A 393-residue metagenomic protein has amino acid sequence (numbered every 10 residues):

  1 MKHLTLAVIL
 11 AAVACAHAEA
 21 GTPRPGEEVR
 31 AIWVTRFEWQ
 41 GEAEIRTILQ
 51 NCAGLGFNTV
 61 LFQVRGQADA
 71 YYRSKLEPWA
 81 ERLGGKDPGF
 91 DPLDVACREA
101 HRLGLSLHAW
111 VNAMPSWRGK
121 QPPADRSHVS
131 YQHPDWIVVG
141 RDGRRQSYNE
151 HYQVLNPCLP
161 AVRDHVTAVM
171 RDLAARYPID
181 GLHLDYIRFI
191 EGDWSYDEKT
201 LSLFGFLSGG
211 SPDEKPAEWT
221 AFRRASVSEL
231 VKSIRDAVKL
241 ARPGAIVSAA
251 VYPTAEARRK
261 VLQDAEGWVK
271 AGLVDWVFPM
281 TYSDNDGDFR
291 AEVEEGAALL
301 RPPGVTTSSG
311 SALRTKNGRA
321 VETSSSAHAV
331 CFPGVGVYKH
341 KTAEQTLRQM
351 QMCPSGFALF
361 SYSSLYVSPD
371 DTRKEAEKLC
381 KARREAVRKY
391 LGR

Functional and structural regions predicted by a protein language model:
E27-V29, M114-D172, R176: Active-site-adjacent "subsite" loops/lids of carbohydrate-active enzymes
A31-W39, E77-G89, E150-D164, P216-S226 (+2 more regions): The substrate-binding groove and active-site-proximal loops of carbohydrate-active enzymes, especially glycoside
Q40-A53, R163-D172, A257-K270, K341-M350: Short, acidic/polar
E44-D69: Catalytic domains of carbohydrate-active enzymes, especially glycoside hydrolases
A68-N112, F222-I234, A241: Aromatic-lined substrate-binding rim segments of carbohydrate-active enzymes
Y72-G84, P115-Q146, I187-P212: Aromatic- and acidic-residue-enriched segments that line the glycan-binding/catalytic groove of carbohydrate-active
L207-G304, G318, S325-K339, A343-E344: Glycoside hydrolase catalytic-domain groove-lining segments
D275-F289, A329-R393: Substrate-binding cleft of secreted/luminal carbohydrate-active enzymes
